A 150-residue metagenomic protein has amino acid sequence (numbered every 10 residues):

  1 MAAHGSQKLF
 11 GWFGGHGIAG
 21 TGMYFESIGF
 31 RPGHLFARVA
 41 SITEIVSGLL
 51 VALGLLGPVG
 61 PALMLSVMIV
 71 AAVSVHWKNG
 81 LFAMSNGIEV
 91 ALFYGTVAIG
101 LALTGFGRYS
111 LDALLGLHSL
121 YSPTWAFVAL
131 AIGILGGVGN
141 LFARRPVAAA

Functional and structural regions predicted by a protein language model:
M1, A37-I45: Function-critical hydrophobic alpha-helical transmembrane segments in multi-pass membrane proteins
M1-F10, H34, L56-A150: Extended, low-polarity transmembrane helix blocks
G11-V39: Membrane-interface interhelical connector segments
G15-G22, L55-L56, F93-G95: Alpha-helical transmembrane segments of integral membrane proteins, especially early/N-terminal helices
G17, R38-S41, L65, I88: Short, conserved alpha-helical segments within structured domains
G22, V46-L49, L63-S66: A general structural signal for well-ordered alpha-helical packing
I42-V51, V75-H76: Hydrophobic, membrane-inserted alpha-helices
